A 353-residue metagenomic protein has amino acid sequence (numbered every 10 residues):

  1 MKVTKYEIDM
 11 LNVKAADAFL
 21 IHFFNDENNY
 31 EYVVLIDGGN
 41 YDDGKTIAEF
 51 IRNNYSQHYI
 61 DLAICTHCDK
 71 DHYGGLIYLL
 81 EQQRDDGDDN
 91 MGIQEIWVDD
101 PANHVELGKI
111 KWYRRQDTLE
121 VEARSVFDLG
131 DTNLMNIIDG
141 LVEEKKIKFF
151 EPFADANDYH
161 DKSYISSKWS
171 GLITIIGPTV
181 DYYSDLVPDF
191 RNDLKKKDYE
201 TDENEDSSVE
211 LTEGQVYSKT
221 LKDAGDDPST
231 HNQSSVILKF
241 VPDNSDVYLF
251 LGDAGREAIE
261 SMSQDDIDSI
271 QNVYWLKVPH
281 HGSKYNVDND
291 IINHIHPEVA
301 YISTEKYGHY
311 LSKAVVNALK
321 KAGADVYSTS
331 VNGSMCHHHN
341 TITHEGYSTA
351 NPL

Functional and structural regions predicted by a protein language model:
K2-E7, Y78, Q82-V247, K320-L353: Flexible, acidic/histidine-containing loops and adjacent segments that form or flank the divalent-metal
K2-H58, T230-E257: Conserved beta-strand hairpin/beta-sheet module of binuclear metal-dependent hydrolase folds, prominently
M10, G39-D42, D226-P228, L276-H281 (+1 more regions): Short, flexible loop segments at the rims of nucleotide/cofactor-binding pockets, characterized by
N12, I21, D37, H67 (+7 more regions): Divalent metal-coordination and catalytic microenvironments
A15-D17, Y41-D42, C68-G74, N103-V105 (+4 more regions): Active-site environment of divalent metal-dependent phosphoester hydrolases
N29-Y32, Y41-W97, I267-S283, H296-A300: Active-site metal-binding motif and surrounding structural segment of the metallo-beta-lactamase
D227-S229, V236-V247, L251-E257, S261 (+5 more regions): Solvent-exposed soluble domains appended to multi-pass membrane proteins
Y274-I295, V299-S303, Y307-E345: Internal alpha/beta domain cores that form substrate/cofactor-binding pockets in large enzymes and binding proteins
